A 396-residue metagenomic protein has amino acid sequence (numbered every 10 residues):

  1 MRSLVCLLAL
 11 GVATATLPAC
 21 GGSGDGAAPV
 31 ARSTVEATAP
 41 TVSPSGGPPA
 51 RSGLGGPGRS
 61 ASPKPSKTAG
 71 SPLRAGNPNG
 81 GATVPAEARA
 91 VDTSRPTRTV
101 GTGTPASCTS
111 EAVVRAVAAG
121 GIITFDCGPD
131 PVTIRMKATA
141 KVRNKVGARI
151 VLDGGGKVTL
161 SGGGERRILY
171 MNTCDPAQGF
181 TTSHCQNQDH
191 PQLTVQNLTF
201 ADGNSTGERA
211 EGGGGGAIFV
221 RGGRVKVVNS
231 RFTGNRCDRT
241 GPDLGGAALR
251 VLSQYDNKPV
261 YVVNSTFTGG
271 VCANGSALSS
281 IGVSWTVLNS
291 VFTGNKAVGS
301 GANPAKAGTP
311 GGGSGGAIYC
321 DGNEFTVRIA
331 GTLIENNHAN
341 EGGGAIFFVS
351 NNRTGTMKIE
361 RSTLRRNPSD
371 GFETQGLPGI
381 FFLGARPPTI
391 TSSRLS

Functional and structural regions predicted by a protein language model:
M1-L10: N-terminal export and membrane-targeting signals
C20-V100: N-terminal low-complexity, Pro/Thr-rich disordered segments that flank secretion/membrane-targeting signals
V100-T124: Acidic Gly/Asp/Thr-rich repetitive segments characteristic of extracellular carbohydrate-active and adhesion proteins
V114, A118-A119, R135-V151, T159-Q196 (+4 more regions): Extracellular beta-strand-rich solenoid/capping regions of secreted or surface-exposed proteins that bind or remodel
G121, V132, A140, A148-I150 (+17 more regions): The right-handed parallel beta-helix/beta-solenoid scaffold, focusing on the short coil/turn and N-cap positions
G154-G156, H190-N204, R224-D238, D256-A273 (+4 more regions): Right-handed parallel beta-helix
R166-A177, G203-G212, G234-G245, R250-S253 (+6 more regions): Acidic/polar low-complexity surface segments
